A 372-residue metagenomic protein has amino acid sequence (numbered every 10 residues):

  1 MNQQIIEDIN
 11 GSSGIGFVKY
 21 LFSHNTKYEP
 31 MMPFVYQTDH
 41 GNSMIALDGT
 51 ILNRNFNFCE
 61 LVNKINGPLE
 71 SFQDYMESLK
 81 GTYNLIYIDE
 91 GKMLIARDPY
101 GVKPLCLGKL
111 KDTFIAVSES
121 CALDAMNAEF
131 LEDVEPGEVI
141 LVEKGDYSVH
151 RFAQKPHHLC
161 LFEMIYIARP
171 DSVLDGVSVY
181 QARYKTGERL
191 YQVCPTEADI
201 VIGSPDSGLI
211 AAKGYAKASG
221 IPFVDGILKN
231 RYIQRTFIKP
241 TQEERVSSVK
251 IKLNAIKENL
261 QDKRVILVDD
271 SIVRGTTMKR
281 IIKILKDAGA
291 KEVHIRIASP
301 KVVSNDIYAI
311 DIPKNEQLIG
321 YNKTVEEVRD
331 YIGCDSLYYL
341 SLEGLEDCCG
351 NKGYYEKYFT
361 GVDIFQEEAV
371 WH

Functional and structural regions predicted by a protein language model:
M1-V134, L141-A198, S204, E292: Conserved short alpha-helical segments that host acidic/polar catalytic motifs at enzyme active sites
K92, N127, L131-D133, K283-H372: PRPP-dependent phosphoribosyltransferase catalytic core
V102-K103, L123-D124, S148, G208-A212 (+4 more regions): Flexible loop/turn segments at secondary-structure boundaries
A122, E188-C194, D199-I200, I251-K283 (+1 more regions): Phosphate/diphosphate-binding loops
V134, Y180-E188, P205-L209, K213-Y215 (+4 more regions): Conserved structured core elements
P136-V139, K213-V224: Structured, non-catalytic alpha/beta "coupling" segments that mediate domain-domain communication and provide generic
T196-S207, A211, Y338: Short glycine-rich phosphate-binding loop at a beta-alpha junction
G220-V265, V303-P313: Short, glycine/charge-rich flexible loops or terminal/linker lids adjacent to PRPP-binding catalytic cores
